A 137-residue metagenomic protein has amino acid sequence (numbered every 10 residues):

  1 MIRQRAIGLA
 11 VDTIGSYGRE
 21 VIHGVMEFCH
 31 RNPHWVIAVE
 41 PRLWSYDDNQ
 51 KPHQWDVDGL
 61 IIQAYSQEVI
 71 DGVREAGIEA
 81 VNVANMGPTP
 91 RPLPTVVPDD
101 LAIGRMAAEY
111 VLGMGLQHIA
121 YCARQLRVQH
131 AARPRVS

Functional and structural regions predicted by a protein language model:
M1-G59, V69-S137: Bacterial carbohydrate/catabolite-sensing allosteric modules
